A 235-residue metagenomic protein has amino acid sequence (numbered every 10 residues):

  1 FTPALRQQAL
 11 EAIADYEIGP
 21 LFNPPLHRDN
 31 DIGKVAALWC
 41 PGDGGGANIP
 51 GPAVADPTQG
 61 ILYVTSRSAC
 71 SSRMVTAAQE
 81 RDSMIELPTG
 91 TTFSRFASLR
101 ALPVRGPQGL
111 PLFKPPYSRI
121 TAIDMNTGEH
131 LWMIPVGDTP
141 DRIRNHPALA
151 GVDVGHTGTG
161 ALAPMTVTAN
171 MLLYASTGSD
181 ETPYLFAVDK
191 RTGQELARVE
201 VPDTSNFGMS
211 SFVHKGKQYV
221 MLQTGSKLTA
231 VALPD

Functional and structural regions predicted by a protein language model:
F1-D235: Beta-sheet-rich non-transmembrane sensory/scaffold domains
